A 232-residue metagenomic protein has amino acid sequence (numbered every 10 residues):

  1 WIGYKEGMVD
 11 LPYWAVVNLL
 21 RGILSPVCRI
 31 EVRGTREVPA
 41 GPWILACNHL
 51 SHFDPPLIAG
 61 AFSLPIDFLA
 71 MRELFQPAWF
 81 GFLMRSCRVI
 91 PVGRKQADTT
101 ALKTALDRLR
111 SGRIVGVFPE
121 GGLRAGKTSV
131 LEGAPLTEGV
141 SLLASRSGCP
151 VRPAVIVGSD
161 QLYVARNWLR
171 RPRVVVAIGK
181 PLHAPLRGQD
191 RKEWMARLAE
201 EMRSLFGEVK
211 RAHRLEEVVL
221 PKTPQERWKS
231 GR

Functional and structural regions predicted by a protein language model:
W1-E37, L57, A78-C87: A transmembrane-helix-recognition feature enriched in membrane-embedded lipid enzymes and envelope glyco-/phospholipid
G3-P12, T100-R232: Non-catalytic C-terminal accessory region of glycerolipid acyltransferases and related lyso-lipid remodeling enzymes
V9, E31, L69-A70, R94-K95 (+1 more regions): A generic secondary-structure micro-motif detector that highlights 1-2 residue hydrophobic/ambivalent hotspots embedded
L19-L20, S86-V92, G122-K127: Short, basic, glycine/proline-bearing loop/turn elements
S25-V32, Q96-T99, V157-D160: Short gly/ser/thr-rich secondary-structure transition/capping motifs
C28-I30, L64-I66, C87, R113 (+1 more regions): A structural micro-motif
G34, A70-M71, R88, F118-P119 (+1 more regions): A secondary-structure boundary/capping signal
E37-Q96: Catalytic core of membrane glycerolipid acyltransferases/transacylases, capturing the structured, soluble-facing
